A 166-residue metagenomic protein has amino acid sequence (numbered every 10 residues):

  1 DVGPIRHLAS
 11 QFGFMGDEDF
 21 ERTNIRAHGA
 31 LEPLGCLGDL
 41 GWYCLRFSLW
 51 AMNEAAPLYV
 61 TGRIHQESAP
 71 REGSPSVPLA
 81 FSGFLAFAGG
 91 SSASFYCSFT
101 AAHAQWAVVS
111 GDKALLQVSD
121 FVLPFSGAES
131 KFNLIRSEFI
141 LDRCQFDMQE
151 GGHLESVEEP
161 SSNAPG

Functional and structural regions predicted by a protein language model:
D1-G73: Predominantly a Rossmann-like dinucleotide-binding segment in NAD(P)-dependent oxidoreductases
D1-P4, S10-M15, L31-E32, A55 (+5 more regions): Domain-wide signal for the mature, well-folded portions of proteins, strongly enriched in nucleus-encoded organellar
G16-E21, V77-P78, D142-D147: Short hydrophobic/aromatic-rich motifs at helix boundaries and adjacent loops
R26-L31, S76, A104, Q145 (+1 more regions): Exposed boundary/loop context
G41, S98-T100, A164-G166: Short beta->alpha junction loops/turns
C44-E129, N133: Contiguous beta-strand/loop segments that form the cofactor/metal-binding neighborhood of enzyme cores
S110-G166: C-terminal glycine/acidic-rich active-site capping loop/insertion
